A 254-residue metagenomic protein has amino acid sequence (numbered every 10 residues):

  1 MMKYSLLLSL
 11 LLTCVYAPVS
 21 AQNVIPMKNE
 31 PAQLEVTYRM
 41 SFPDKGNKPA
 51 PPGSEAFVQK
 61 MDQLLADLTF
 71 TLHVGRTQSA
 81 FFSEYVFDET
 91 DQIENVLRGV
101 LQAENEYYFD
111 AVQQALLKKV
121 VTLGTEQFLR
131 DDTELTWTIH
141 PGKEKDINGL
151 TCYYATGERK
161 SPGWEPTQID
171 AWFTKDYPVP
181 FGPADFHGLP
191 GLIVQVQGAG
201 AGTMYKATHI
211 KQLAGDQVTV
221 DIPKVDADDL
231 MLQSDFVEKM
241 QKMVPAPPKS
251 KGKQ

Functional and structural regions predicted by a protein language model:
M1-N29: Bacterial Sec-dependent N-terminal signal peptides
N23-Q254: Extended soluble regions of mature proteins
